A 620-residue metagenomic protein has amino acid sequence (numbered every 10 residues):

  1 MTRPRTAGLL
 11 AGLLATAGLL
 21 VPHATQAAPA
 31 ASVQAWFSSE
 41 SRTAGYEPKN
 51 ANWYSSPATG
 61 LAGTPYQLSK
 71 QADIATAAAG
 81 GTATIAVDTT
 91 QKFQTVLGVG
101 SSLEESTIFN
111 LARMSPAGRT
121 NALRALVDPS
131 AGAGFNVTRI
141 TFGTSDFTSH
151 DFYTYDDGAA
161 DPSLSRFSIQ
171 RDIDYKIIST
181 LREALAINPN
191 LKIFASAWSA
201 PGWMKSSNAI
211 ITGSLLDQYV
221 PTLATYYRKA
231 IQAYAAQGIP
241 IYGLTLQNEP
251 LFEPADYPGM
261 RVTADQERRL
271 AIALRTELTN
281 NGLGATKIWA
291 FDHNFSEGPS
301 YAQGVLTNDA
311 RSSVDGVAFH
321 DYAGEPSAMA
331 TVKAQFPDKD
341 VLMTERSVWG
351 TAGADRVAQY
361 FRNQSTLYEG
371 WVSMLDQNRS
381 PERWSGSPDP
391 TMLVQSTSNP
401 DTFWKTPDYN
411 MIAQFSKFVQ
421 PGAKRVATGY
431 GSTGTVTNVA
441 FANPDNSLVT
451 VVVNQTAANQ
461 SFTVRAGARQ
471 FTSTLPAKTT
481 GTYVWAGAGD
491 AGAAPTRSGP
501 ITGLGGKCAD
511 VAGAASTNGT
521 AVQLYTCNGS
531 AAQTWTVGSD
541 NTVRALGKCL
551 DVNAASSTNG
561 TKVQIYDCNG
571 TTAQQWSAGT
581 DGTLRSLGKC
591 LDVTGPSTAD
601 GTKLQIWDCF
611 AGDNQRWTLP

Functional and structural regions predicted by a protein language model:
M1-P29: Secretory targeting and sorting signals
A30, E47-I241, I272: N-terminal catalytic cores of secreted or lumenal carbohydrate-active enzymes
A30-T89, I193-A195, T225-G243, P250-P495: Substrate-binding and catalytic surfaces of secreted/luminal carbohydrate-active proteins
S32, T82, G98, S447 (+5 more regions): Exposed beta-strand and adjacent loop surfaces of beta-rich binding modules that mediate intermolecular recognition
A83, L97-V99, A133-I140, L191 (+9 more regions): Residue-level detector of short, conserved catalytic/binding motifs and their immediate flanks
R113-A117, R171-Y175, D217-P221, T225 (+7 more regions): Soluble non-cytosolic domains of exported or imported proteins
G143-F147, S199-G202, N248-F252, H293-E297: Short, internal active-site loops enriched in acidic
G492-P620: Lectin-like carbohydrate-binding module/patch detector with strong preference for beta-trefoil
